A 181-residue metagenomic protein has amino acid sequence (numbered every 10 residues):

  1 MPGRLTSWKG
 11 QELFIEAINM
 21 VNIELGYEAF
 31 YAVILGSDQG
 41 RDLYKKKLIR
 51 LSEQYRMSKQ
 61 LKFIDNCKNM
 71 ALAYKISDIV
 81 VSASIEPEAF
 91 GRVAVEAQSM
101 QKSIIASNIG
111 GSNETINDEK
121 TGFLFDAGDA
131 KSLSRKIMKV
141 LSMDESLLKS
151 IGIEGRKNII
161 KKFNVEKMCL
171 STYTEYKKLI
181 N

Functional and structural regions predicted by a protein language model:
T6-N22, K46, K131: A conserved mid-protein helix/loop that constitutes part of the nucleotide-sugar donor-binding site
G40-K45, M57-C67, A73, F123-L124: Active-site donor-binding acidic/aromatic loop of nucleotide-activated sugar and phosphosugar transferases involved
F63-S77, S99, N117: Short acidic alpha-helix that forms the nucleotide-activated donor recognition element in Leloir-type transferases
A71, A89, A94-S99, N113-E114 (+1 more regions): Short alpha-helical segment that forms part of, or immediately flanks, the ligand-binding pocket in carbohydrate-active
K75-A89, K102: Acidic donor-binding loop of glycosyltransferase active sites
S103-A106, I116: Short hydrophobic beta-strand element within catalytic cores of glycosyltransferases and related nucleotide-activated
D118-E119, F123-A130, M138-E145: Conserved acidic donor-binding segment of nucleotide-sugar-dependent glycosyltransferases
S132, K139, S146-K162, L170-K178: A short, well-ordered alpha-helix in the C-terminal region of glycosyltransferases
